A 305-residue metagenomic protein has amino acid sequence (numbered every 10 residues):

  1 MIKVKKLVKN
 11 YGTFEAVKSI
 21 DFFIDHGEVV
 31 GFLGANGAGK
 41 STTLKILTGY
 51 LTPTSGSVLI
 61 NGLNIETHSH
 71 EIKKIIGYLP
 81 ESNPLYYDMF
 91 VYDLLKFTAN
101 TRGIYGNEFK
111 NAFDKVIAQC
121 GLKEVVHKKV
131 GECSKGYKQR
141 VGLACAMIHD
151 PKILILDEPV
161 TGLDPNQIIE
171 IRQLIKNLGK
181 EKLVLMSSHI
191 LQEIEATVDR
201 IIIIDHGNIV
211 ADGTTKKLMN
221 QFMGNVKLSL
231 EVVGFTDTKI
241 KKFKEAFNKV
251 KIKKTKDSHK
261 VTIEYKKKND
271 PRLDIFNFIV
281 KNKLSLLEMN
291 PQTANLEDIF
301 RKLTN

Functional and structural regions predicted by a protein language model:
M1-I2, N305: Short, Lys/Arg-enriched, disordered terminal segments
I2-V4, K9-D205, V210-A211: ABC transporter nucleotide-binding domains
H26, E124, V232-G234, Y265-K267: Non-catalytic surface loops within mature trypsin-like serine protease
G37, G77, G103, N220-G224 (+2 more regions): A generic structural signal for secondary-structure junctions that act as hinges or helix/strand caps at the edges
S57, K129, K227, S285-E288: Residues at or immediately flanking beta-strands
Q173-E264: ABC transporter nucleotide-binding domain
K267-N305: C-terminal coupling/interaction segments
